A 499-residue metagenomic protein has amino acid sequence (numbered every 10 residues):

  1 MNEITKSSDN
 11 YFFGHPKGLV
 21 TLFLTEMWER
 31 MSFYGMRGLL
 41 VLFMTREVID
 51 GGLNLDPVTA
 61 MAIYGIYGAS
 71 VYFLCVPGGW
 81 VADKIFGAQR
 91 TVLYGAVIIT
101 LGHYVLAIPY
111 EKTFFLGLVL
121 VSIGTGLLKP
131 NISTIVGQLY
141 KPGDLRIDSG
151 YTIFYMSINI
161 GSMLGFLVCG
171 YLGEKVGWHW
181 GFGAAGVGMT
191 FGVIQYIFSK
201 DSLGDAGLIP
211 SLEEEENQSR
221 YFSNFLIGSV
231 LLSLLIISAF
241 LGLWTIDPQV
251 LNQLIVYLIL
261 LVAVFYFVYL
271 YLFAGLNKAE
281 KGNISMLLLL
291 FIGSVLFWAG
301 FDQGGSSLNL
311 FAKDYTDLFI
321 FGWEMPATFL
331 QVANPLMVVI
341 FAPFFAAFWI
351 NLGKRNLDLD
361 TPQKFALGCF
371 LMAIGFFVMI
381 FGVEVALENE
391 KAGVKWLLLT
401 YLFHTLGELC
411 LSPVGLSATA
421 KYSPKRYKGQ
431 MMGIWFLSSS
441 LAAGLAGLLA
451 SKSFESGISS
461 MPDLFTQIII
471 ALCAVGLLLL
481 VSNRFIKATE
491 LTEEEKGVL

Functional and structural regions predicted by a protein language model:
M1-K17, P142, G173-N309, D314-F319 (+2 more regions): Intracellular loop-helix junctions on the cytosolic face of multi-pass helical membrane proteins
G38-T59, G304-L330: Short amphipathic helix-loop junctions that connect adjacent transmembrane helices in Major Facilitator Superfamily/SLC
M61-A82, K129, V332-F345: Central cavity-lining transmembrane alpha-helices of secondary-active solute carriers, predominantly the Major
C75-Y104, I108: Conserved MFS/SLC helix-loop-helix module at the cytosolic interface between two early adjacent transmembrane helices
K84-A96, E280, N351-F370: Cytoplasmic membrane-interface "Motif A"-like loop-to-helix N-cap segments of 12-TM Major Facilitator Superfamily
V97-F114, L367-N389: C-terminal ends and interior cores of transmembrane alpha-helices in multi-pass membrane transporters/permeases
R146-L167, G173-E174, G181-G192, Y196 (+2 more regions): Glycine-rich segments within core transmembrane alpha-helices of 12-TM secondary carriers
Y171-V187, G242-L254, L357-Q363, A392 (+1 more regions): A membrane-interface helix-boundary motif in multi-pass transporters
